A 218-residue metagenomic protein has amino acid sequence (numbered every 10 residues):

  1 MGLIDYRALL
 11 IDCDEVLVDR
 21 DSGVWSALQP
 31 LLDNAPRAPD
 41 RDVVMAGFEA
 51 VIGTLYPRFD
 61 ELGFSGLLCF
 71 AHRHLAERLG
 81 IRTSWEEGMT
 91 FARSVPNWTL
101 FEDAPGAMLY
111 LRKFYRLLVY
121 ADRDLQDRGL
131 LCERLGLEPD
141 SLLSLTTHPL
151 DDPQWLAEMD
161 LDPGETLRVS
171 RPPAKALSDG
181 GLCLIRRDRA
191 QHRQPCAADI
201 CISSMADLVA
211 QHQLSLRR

Functional and structural regions predicted by a protein language model:
M1-G47, R78: Active-site neighborhood of HAD-like aspartate-dependent phosphohydrolases
M1-R7, L109, Y120-R218: Asp-based, Mg2+/Mn2+-dependent phosphohydrolase catalytic module
S22-S26, E102-G106, L130, C196: Generic recognition of short, well-ordered alpha-helical segments
L31, D103-F114: Catalytic-core regions built around general acid/base machinery
G47-F48, F91: Short alpha-helical scaffolding segments that buttress acidic/His motifs in well-ordered protein cores
G53-M89: A metal-dependent, Asp-based hydrolase signature
M89-W98: Surface-exposed cleft-lining segments at the edges of enzyme active sites
